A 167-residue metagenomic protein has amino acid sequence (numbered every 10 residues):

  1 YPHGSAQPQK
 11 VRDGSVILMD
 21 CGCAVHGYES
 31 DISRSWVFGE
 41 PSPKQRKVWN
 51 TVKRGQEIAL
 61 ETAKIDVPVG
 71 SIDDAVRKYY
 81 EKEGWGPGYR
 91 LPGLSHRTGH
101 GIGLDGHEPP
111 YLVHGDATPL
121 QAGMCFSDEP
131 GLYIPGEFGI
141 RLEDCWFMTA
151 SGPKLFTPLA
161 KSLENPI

Functional and structural regions predicted by a protein language model:
Y1-I167: Active-site neighborhoods and metal-handling regions in enzymes and metal-associated proteins
